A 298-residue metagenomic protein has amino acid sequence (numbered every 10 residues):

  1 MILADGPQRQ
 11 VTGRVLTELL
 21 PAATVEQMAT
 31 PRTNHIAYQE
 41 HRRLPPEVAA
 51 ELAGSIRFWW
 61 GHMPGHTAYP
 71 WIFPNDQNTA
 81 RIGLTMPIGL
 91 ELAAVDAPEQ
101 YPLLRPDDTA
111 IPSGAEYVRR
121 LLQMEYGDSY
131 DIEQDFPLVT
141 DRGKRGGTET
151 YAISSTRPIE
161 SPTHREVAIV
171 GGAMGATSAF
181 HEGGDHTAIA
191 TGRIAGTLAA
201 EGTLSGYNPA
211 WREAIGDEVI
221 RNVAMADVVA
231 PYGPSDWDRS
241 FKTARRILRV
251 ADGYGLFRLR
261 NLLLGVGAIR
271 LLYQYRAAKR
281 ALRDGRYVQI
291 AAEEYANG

Functional and structural regions predicted by a protein language model:
M1-Y130: Predominantly flavin-linked oxidoreductase catalytic cores and closely associated redox partners
L3, G172-A173, G233: Conserved acidic functional residues
H41, P45, W59-M63, T156 (+4 more regions): Surface-exposed loop/turn and secondary-structure junction residues enriched for glycine/proline
H41-E51, D128-P162, Y207-A214, G265-N297: Short flexible/disordered coil segments
D76, I82-E91, E182-H186, K242-L262: Short secondary-structure transition/capping segments
D96-T191: FAD/FMN-dependent oxidoreductases across multiple families
A188-G196, A200: Short, amphipathic alpha-helical "lid/cap" segments that border enzyme active or binding sites
T197-G298: C-terminal helical "tail/cap" subdomain of flavin- and related membrane-associated enzymes
